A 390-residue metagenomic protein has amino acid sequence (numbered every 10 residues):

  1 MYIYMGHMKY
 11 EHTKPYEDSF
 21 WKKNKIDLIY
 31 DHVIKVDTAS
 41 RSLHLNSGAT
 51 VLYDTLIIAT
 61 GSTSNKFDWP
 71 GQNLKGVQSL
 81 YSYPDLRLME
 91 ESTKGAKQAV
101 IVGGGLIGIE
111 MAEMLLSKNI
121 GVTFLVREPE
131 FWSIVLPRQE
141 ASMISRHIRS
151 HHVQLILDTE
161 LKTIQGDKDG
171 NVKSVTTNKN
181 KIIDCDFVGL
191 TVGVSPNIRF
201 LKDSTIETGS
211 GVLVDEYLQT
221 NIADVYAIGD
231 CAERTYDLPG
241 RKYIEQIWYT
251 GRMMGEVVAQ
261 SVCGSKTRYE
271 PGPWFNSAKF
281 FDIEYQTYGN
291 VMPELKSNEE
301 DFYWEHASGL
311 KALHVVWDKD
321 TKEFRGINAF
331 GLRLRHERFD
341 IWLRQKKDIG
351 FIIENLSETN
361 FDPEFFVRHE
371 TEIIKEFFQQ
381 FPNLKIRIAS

Functional and structural regions predicted by a protein language model:
M1, C231-E337, I386-A389: Mid-to-C-terminal Rossmann-like scaffold of FAD/NAD(P)H-dependent oxidoreductases
M1-D27, M114-L136: Beta1-alpha1 glycine-rich phosphate/pyrophosphate-binding loop at the start of Rossmann-like nucleotide-binding domains
K14-V100, D158, T176-K179, G189-T191 (+2 more regions): FAD-binding core/adjacent interface of flavoenzyme oxidoreductases
L28-H44, V51, S117-V214: A Rossmann-like FAD-binding core segment of flavoenzymes
S64, D215-Y226, P293, D301-L310: FAD-binding beta-loop-beta segment adjacent to the flavin cofactor pocket
N73-K94, K168-T176, K181-V257, D348-S357: FAD-site-proximal beta/loop scaffold in flavoenzymes
I107: Hydrophobic/small residue at the entry helix of a nucleotide-binding pocket
I182-E207, I283-E370: C-terminal catalytic lobe of FAD-dependent flavoproteins
